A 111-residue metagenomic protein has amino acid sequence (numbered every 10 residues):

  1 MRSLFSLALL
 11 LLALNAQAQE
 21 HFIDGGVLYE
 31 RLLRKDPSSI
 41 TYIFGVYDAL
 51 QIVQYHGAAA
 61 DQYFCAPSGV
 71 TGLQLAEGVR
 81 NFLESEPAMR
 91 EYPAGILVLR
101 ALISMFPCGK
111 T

Functional and structural regions predicted by a protein language model:
M1-L4: Positively charged n-region of N-terminal signal peptides that target proteins for export
S6-L9, A58, A101: Residue-level signal for mature regions of secreted extracellular proteins and peptides
A13-A18: N-terminal signal peptide c-region/cleavage motif recognized by signal peptidases
Q19-N81: Short N-proximal segments of mature Sec-exported proteins
N81-T111: Short, compact, well-ordered microdomains
